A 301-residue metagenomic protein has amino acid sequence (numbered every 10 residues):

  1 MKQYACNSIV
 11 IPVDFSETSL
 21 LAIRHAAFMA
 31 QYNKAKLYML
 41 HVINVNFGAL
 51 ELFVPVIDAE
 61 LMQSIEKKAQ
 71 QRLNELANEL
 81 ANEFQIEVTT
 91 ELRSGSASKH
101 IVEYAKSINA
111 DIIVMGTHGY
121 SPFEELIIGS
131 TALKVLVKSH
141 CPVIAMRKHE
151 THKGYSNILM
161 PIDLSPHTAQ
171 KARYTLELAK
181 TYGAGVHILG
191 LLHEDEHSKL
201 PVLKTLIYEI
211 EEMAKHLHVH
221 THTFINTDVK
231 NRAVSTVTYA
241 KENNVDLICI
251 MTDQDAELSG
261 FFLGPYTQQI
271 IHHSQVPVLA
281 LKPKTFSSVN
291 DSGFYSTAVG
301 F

Functional and structural regions predicted by a protein language model:
M1-V56, N157-F224, V245, H273 (+3 more regions): Small/aliphatic-rich secondary-structure junction motif
A5, Y32, K99-T151, K241-G300: Gly/Ser-rich helix-loop-strand patches that form or flank binding pockets for ribonucleotide-derived cofactors
L50, L126, S156, K171 (+4 more regions): Short, well-ordered secondary-structure micro-motifs
F53-E60, H152-G154, S296: Short glycine/proline- and charge-enriched loop/turn segments that cap or connect secondary-structure elements
I57-Q71: A short acidic, glycine-rich active-site loop that binds or catalyzes chemistry on phosphate/adenosine moieties
E79-I86, A214-V219: Short helix-capping segments at alpha-helix termini
E87-T90, T223: Rossmann-fold cofactor-recognition segment
L92-I101, T227-A233: Charged docking surfaces used in two-component/phosphorelay signaling
